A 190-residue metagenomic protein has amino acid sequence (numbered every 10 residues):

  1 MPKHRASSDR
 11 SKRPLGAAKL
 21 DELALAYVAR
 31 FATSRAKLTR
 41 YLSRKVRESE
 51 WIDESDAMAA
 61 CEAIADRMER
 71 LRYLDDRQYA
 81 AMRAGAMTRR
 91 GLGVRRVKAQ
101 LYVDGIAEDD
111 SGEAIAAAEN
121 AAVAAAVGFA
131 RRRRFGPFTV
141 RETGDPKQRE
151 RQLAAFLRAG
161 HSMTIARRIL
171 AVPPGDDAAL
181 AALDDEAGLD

Functional and structural regions predicted by a protein language model:
M1-D190: An alpha-helical, amphipathic repeat domain used for nucleic-acid recognition, typified by the mTERF helical solenoid
